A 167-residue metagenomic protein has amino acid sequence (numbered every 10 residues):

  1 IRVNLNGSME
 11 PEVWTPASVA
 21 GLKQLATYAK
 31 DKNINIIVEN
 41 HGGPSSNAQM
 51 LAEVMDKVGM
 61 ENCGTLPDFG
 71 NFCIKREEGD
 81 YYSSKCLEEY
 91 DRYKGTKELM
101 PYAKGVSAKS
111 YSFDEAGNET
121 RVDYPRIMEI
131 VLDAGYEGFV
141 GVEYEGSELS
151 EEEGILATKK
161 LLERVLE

Functional and structural regions predicted by a protein language model:
I1-V13, K32-S45, G141: Active-site groove signature of glycoside hydrolases
N6-E10, F72, Y111-D114, S147: A short, flexible beta-alpha/helix-coil linker loop
P11-T15, S150-G154: Metal-dependent catalytic neighborhoods of phosphoester/phosphodiester hydrolases
A17-E129: Acidic/histidine-rich catalytic cores of soluble enzymes
Q24-T27, D133, K160, R164: A generic structural signal for well-ordered alpha-helical segments enriched in polar/charged residues
I34, D133-G138: A short helix->loop->beta-strand "cap" motif at the edges of active sites that frequently abuts
A103-A116, E137-E151: Active-site clefts of carbohydrate-active enzymes
E151-E167: C-terminal helical cap(s) of enzyme catalytic domains, especially alpha/beta-barrels
